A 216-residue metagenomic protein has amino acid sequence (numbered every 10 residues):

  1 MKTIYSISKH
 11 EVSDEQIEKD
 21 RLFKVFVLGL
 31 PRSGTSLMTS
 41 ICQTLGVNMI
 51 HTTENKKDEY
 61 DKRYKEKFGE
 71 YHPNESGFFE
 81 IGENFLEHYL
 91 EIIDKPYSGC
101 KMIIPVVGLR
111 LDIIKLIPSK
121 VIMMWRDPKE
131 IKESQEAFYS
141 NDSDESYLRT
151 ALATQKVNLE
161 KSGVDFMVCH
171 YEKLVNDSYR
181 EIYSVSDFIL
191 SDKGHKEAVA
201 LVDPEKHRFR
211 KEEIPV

Functional and structural regions predicted by a protein language model:
M1-D94, L201-V216: PAPS-dependent sulfotransferase catalytic core
G99-H195: PAPS-dependent sulfotransferase catalytic domain
